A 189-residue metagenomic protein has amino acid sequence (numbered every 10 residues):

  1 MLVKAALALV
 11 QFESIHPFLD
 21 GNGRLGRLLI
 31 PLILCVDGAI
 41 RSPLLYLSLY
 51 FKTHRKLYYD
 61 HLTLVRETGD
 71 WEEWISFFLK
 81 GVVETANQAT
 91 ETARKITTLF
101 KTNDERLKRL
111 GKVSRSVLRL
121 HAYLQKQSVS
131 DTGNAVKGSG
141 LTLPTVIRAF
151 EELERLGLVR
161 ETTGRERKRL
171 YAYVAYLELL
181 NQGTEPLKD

Functional and structural regions predicted by a protein language model:
M1-R94: Phosphate/pyrophosphate-binding active-site loops
T90-H121: Short alpha-helical segments that sit at the start of domains
V113-S114, E161-E185: Short, cationic-aromatic polyanion-contact patches
H121, K126-S139: Short acidic, hydrophobic short linear motifs in intrinsically disordered regions
L124, V146-L156, Y171: Basic amphipathic alpha-helical segments that dock to polyanions
L187-D189: C-terminal secondary-structure termini that scaffold catalytic or DNA-interacting sites
